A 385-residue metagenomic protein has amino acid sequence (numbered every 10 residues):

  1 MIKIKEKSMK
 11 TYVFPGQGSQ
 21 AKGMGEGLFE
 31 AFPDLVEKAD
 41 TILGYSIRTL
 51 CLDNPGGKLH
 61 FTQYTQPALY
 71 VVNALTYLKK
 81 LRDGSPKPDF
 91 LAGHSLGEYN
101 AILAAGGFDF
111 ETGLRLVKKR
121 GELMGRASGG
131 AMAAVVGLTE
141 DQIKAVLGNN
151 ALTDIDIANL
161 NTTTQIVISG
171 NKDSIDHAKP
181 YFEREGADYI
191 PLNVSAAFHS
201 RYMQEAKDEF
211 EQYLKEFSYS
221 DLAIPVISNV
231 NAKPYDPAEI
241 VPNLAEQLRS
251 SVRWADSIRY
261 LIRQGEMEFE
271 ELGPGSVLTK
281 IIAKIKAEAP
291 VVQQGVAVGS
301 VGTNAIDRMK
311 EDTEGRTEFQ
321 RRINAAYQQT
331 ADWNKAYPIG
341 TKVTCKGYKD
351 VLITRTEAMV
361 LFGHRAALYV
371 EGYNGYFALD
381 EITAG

Functional and structural regions predicted by a protein language model:
I2-I4, S8-A145, L192, E268-K284 (+1 more regions): FabD-like malonyl-/acyl-CoA
Q17-S19, L43-Y45, A105-R249: Alpha/beta catalytic cores of group-transfer enzymes, especially the acyltransferase/condensing modules of polyketide
L69, L244-S250, R322: Short, flexible loop segments at the rims of nucleotide/cofactor-binding pockets, characterized by
V72-D83, L248-Q264: Phosphate/ATP-binding catalytic cores across multiple sugar-kinase/actin-like superfamilies, primarily ASKHA
N159-T162, G295, A358-H364: Short, ordered beta-strand-loop transition motifs
V291-T303: Short, flexible loop segments at boundaries between secondary-structure elements
A305-K342: Mixed-charge, Lys/Arg-rich low-complexity intrinsically disordered regions
K342-G385: Basic/aromatic-rich interaction segments and small domains that mediate binding to polyanionic partners
